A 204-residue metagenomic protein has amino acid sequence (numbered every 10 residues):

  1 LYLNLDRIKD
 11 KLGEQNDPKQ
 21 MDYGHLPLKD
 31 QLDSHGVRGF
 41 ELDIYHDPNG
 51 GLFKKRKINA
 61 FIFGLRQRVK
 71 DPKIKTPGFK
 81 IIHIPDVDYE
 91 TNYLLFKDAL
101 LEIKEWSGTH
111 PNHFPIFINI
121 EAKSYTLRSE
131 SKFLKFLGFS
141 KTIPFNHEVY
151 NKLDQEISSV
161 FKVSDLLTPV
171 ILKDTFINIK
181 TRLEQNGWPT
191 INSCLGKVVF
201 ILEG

Functional and structural regions predicted by a protein language model:
L1-G204: Catalytic cores of phosphodiester-bond hydrolases, prominently lipid phosphodiesterases
